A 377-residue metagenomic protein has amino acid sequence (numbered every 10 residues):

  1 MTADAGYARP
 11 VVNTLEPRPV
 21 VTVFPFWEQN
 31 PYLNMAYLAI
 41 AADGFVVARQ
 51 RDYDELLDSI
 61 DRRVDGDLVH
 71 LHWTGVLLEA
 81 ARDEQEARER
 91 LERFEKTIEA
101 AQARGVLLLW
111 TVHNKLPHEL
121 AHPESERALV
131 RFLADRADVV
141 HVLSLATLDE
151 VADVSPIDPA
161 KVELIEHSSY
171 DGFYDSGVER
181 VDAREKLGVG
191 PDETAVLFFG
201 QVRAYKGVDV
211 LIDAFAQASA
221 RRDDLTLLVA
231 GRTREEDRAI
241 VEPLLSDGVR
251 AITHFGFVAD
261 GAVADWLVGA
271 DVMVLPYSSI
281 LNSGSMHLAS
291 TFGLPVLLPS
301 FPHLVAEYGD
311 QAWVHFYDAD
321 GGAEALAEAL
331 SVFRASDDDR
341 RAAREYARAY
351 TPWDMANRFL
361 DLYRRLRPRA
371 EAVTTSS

Functional and structural regions predicted by a protein language model:
A152-D153, A160, S169-K186: Acidic anion/phosphate-binding donor-loop and adjacent secondary structure in glycosyltransferase catalytic cores
G190-K206, I212-F215: Conserved donor-binding/catalytic core segment of Leloir-type glycosyltransferases
T226-A239, G256-F257: Glycosyltransferase donor-sugar binding loop
A239-D265: Nucleotide-activated donor-binding/catalytic signature segment of Leloir-type glycosyltransferases, i.e., the conserved
D265-L281, T291-L294: Acidic donor-binding loop of glycosyltransferase active sites
V272, P295-S300, V305: Short hydrophobic beta-strand element within catalytic cores of glycosyltransferases and related nucleotide-activated
V305-S331: Change "using UDP/GDP/dTDP sugars" to "using nucleotide sugars
R334-R364, P368: A charged, aromatic-enriched C-terminal amphipathic alpha-helix characteristic of glycosyltransferases across folds
